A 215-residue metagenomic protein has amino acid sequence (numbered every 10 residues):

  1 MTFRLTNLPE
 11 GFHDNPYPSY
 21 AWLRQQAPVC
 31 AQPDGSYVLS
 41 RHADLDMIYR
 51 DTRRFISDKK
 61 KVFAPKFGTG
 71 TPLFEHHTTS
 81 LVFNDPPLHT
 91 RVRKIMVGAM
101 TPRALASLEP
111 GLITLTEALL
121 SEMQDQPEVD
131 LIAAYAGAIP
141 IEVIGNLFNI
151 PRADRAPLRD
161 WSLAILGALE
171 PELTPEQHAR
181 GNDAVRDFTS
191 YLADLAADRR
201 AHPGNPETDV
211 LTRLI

Functional and structural regions predicted by a protein language model:
M1-I132, I141-R159, L163-T174, H178-D183 (+2 more regions): Active-site substrate-recognition loop segments, prototypically the cytochrome P450 B′-helix/B-C loop
A134, V185-I215: Conserved cytochrome P450 catalytic core segment spanning the I/J/K helices
G137: ATP/adenylate-binding site constellation spanning eukaryotic-like Ser/Thr protein kinases, ABC-transporter
